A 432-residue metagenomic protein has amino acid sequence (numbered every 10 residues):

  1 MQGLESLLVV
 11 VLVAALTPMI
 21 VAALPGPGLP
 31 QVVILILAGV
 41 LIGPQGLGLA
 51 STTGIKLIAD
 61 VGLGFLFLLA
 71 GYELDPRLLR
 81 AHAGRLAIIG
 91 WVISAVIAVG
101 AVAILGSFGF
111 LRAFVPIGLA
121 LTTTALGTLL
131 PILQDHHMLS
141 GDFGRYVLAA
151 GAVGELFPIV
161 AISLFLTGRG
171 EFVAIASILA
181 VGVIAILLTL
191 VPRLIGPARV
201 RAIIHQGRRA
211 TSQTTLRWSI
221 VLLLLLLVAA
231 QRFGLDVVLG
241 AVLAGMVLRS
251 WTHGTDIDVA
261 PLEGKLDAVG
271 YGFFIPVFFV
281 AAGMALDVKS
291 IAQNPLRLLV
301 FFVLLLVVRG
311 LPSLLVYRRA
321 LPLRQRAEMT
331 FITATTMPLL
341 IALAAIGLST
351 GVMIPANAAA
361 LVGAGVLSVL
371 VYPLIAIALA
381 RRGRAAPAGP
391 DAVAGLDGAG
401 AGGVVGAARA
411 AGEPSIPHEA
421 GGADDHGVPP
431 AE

Functional and structural regions predicted by a protein language model:
M1, V10, L187-W218, T252-E263 (+1 more regions): Intrinsically disordered, low-complexity non-transmembrane regions of multi-pass membrane transporters
S6-V11, K56-G62, A83-A87, F143 (+6 more regions): Structural signal for the N-terminal portions of transmembrane helices and their immediately preceding loop/interface
S6-V21, D75-G118, G170-L187, A285-R318 (+2 more regions): Entry/N-cap segments of selected transmembrane alpha helices and their immediately preceding amphipathic helices
V13-P27, F67-A81, G127-S140, L190-H205 (+3 more regions): C-terminal ends of transmembrane helices
A23-P27, V40-R85, A202-T214, W218-V300: Membrane-interface junctions of multi-pass transporters
A50-T53, R80-W91, F108-L121, Q134-A152 (+5 more regions): The feature identifies polytopic integral membrane transport proteins across all domains of life
S94-A101, L121-Y146, G151-A161, V308-V316 (+2 more regions): Short helical (or helix-break) motifs at transmembrane helix termini and adjacent helical loops in multi-pass membrane
A98-I104, E155-G168, V221-L235, I275-S290 (+1 more regions): Hydrophobic alpha-helical transmembrane segments in multi-pass integral membrane proteins
